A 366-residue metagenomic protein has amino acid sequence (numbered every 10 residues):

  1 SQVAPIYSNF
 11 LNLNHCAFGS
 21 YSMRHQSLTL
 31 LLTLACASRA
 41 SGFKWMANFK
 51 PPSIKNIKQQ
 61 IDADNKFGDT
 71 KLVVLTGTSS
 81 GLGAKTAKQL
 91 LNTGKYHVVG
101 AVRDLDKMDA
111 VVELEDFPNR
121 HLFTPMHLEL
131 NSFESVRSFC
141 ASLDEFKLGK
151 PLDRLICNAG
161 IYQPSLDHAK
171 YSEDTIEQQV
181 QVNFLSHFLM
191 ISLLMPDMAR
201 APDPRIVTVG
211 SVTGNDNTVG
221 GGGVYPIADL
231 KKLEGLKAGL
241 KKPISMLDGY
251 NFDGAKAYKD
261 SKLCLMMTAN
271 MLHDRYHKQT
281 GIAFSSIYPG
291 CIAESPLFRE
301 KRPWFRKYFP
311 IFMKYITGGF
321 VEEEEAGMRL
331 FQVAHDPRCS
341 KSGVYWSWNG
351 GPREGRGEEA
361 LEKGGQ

Functional and structural regions predicted by a protein language model:
S1, P5, F10, A17 (+1 more regions): N-terminal chloroplast transit peptides
N9-N12, S22, S27-T33, K71 (+5 more regions): Acidic/proline-rich low-complexity IDRs
M46-F298: Rossmann-fold NAD(P)H-dependent dehydrogenase/reductase core
L114, S132, H335-D336, L361-Q366: Polar helix-capping/helix-linker motif
N251-K259, F312-F320, E359-G365: Active-site rim elements
P296-R299, E358-A360: Short glycine/threonine-rich loop-to-helix capping motif typified by GTGT followed within a few residues by an Asp-Pro
L297, K301-F309: Mobile gating loops/cap/lid regions near enzyme active sites that modulate substrate access
P310-E359: C-terminal helical subdomain
